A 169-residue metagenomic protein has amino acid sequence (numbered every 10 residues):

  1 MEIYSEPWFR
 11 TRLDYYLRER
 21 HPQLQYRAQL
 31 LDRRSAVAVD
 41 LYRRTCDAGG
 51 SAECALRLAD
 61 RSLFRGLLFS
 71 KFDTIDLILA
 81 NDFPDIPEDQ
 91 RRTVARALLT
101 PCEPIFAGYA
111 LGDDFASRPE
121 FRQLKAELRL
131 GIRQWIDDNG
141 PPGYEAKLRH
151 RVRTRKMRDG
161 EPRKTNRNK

Functional and structural regions predicted by a protein language model:
M1-K169: C-terminal alpha-helical interaction appendages
